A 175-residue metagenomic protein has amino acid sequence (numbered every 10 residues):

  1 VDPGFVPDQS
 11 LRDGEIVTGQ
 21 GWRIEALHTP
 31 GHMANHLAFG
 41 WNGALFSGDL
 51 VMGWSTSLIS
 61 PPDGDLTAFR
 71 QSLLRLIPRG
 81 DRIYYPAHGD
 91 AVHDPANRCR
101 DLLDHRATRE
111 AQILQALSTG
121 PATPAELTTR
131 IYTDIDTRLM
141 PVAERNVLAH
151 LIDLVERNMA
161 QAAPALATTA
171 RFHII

Functional and structural regions predicted by a protein language model:
D2-Q9, R23-E110: Metallo-beta-lactamase
G14-G21: Short acidic-hydrophobic surface loop/beta-edge motif
I16, F46, D81-R82, A122 (+1 more regions): Generic structural signal for secondary-structure transition and capping sites
I16, V92, T168: Surface-exposed, flexible loop/turn segments at secondary-structure boundaries
V17, L37-F39, F172: Well-ordered beta-strand positions enriched in small/hydrophobic/aromatic, beta-favoring residues
G19, G40, A162-A165: Generic beta-strand structural signal
Q115-I175: C-terminal regulatory/interaction regions
